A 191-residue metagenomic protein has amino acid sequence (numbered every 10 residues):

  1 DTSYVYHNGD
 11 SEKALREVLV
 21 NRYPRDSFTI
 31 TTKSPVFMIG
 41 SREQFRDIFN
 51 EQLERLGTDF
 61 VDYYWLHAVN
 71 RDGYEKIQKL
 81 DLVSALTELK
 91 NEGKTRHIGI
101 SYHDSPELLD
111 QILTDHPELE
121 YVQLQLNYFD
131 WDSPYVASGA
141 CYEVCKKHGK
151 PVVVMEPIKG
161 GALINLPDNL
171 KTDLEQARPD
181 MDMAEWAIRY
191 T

Functional and structural regions predicted by a protein language model:
D1, V61-Y64, I98, V122: Hydrophobic residues within beta-strands of alpha/beta enzymes
D1-F28, A85, N91: N-terminal binding-site loop/beta-alpha segment at the start of enzyme catalytic domains that lines or forms
N8, V69-T191: Beta/alpha (TIM)-barrel catalytic core signal, keyed to glycine-rich beta->alpha loops juxtaposed to Asp/Glu that bind
R16-S27, N50-D59, K90, Q111-P117 (+1 more regions): Acidic (Asp/Glu)-rich catalytic clusters
D26-M38, Y64-V69, L124: A short, structured active-site edge motif that brings together acidic residues
I39-D47: Glycine-rich anion/phosphate-binding loops
L53-Y74: Active-site groove signature of glycoside hydrolases
